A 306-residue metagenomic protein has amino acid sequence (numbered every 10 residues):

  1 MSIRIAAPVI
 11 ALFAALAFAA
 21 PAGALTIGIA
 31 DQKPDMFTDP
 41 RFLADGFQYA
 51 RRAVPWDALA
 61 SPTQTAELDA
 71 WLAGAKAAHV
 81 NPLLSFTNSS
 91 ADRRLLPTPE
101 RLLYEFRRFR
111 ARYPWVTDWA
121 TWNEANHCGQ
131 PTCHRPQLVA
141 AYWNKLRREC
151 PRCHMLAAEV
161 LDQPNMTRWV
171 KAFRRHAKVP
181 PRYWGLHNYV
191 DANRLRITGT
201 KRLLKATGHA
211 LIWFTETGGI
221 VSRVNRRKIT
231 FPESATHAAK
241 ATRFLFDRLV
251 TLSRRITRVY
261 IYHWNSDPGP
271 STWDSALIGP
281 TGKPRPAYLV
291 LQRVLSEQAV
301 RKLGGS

Functional and structural regions predicted by a protein language model:
M1-R4: N-terminal secretory signal peptides that target proteins for export/translocation
A6-A19: Bacterial N-terminal signal peptides
G23-W56: Boundary/entry segment of secreted carbohydrate-active catalytic domains
I27-D31, A50-R52, V80-F86, W119-T121 (+4 more regions): Hydrophobic faces of well-ordered beta-strands that scaffold small-molecule active sites in alpha/beta enzyme cores
M36, D57-D69, A91-A210, T217 (+2 more regions): Active-site cleft segment of glycoside hydrolase catalytic domains centered on the general acid/base Glu
R41-F42, F109-R112, V224, I229-E233 (+1 more regions): Aromatic-rich peripheral "rim/lid" segments of glycoside hydrolase catalytic domains that contact and position glycan
E67-A78: Catalytic-core regions built around general acid/base machinery
